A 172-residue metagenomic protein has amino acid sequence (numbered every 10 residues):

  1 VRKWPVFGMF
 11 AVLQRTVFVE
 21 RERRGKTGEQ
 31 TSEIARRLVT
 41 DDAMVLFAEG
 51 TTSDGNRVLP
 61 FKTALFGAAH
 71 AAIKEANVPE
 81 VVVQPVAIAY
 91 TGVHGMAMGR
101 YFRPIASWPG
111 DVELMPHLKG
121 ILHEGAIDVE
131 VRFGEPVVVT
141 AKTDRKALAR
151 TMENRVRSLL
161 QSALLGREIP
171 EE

Functional and structural regions predicted by a protein language model:
V1-R36: Membrane-interfacial amphipathic helices and adjacent loop/beta segments that form the lipid-substrate binding surface
P5-M9, R23, D54-T143, G166-I169: A cross-family acyltransferase "interaction/gating" segment
V17-F18, V45, R132: Conserved beta-strand segments that form the floor/walls of ligand-binding pockets within enzyme and binding domains
V19-R21, F47, V86: Generic beta-sheet signal
R37-D41: Glycine-rich phosphate-binding loop signature in dinucleotide/nucleotide-binding domains
D42-A48: Generic beta-sheet signal
K146, T151-E172: Cytosolic-facing loops and C-terminal tails of multi-pass membrane proteins
